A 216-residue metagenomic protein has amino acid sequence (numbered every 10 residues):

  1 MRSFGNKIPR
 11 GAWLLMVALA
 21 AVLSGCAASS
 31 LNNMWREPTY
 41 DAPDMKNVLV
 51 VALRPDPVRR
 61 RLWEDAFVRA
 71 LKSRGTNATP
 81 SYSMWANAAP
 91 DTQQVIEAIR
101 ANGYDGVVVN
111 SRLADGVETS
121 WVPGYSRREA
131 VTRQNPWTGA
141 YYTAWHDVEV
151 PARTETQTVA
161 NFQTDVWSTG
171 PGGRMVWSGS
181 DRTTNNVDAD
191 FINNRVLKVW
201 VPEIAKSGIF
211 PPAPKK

Functional and structural regions predicted by a protein language model:
R2-L15: Bacterial N-terminal signal peptides that target proteins for export
L14-S24: Bacterial N-terminal signal peptides
C26-K46, P55, A144-K216: C-terminal/domain-edge helix-coil "capping" segments
C26-N87, Q94-Y104, V109, R182 (+1 more regions): A structural "domain/chain start" motif
A88-A89, N193: A conditional alpha-helix N-cap/helix-loop micro-motif detector
D91-T92, L197: Amphipathic coiled-coil/heptad-repeat helices and related helical stalk/stem segments that mediate oligomerization
T92-S168: Surface-exposed short loop/turn segments
